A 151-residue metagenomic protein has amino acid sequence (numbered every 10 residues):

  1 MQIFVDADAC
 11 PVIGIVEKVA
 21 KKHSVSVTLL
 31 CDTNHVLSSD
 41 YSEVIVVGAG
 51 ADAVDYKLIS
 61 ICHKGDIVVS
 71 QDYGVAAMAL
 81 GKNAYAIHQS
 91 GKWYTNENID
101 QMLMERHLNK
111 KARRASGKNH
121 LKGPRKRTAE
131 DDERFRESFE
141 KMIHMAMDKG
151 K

Functional and structural regions predicted by a protein language model:
Q2-K151: Nuclease catalytic cores that cleave nucleic-acid phosphodiester bonds, predominantly acidic two-metal-ion
